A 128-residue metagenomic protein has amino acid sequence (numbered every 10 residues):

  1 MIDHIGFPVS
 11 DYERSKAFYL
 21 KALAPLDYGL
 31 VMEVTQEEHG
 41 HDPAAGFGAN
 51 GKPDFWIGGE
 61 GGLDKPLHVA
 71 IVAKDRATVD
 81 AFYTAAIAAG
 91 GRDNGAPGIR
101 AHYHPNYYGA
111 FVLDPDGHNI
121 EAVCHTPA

Functional and structural regions predicted by a protein language model:
M1, G62-K65, H104: Short glycine-enriched loop/turn motifs at secondary-structure junctions
M1-K16, V69, T126-A128: N-terminal beta-strand motif that seeds the catalytic metal site of vicinal oxygen chelate
I5, H104, F111, A122-A128: Short beta->alpha transition motifs characteristic of CBS
F7-K52: Core segments of cupin and vicinal oxygen chelate
D11-R14, A70-P115: Vicinal oxygen chelate
G29-E33, G98-R100, V123-A128: Conserved catalytic-core motifs of GNAT/GCN5-like acyltransferases
E38-A81: Long, continuous compositionally biased terminal/linker segments
N119: Glycine-rich acetyl-CoA-binding "A-motif" of GNAT/NAT acetyltransferases
